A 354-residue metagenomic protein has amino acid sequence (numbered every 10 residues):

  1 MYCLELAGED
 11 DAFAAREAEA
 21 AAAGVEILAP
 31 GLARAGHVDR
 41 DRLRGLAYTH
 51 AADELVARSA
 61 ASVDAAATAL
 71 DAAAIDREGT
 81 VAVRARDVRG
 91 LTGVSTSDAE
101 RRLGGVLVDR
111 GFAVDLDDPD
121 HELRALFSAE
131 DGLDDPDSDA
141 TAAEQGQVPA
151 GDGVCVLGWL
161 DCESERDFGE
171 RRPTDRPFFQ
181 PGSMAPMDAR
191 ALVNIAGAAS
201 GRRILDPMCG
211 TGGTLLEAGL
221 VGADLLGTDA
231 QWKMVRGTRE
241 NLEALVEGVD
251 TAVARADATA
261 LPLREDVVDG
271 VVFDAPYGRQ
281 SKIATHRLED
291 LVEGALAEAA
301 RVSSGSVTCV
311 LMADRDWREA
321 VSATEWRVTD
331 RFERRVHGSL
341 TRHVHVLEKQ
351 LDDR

Functional and structural regions predicted by a protein language model:
M1-R42, R89-G93, D109, P119-E122 (+1 more regions): Class I S-adenosyl-L-methionine-dependent methyltransferase catalytic core
A35-R77: Conserved AdoMet
V63-T68, E100, A189, V193 (+1 more regions): Short, amphipathic alpha-helical "lid/cap" segments that border enzyme active or binding sites
A72-D76, V114-L116, L126, V148: Short, charge-rich binding segments
E78-T80, G201: Phosphate-coordination loops involved in phosphoryl transfer and adenosine-cofactor binding
V83: ATP-grasp fold ATP-binding core
L91-A113: Short, hydrophobic/π-rich interface segment
